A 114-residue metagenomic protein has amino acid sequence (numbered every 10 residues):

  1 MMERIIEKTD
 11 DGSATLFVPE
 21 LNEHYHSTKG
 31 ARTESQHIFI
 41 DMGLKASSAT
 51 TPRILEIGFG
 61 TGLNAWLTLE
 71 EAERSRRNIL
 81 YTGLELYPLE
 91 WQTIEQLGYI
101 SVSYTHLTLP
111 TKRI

Functional and structural regions predicted by a protein language model:
M1-P52, L69-S103: Rossmann-like AdoMet
T51-G60: Conserved class I S-adenosyl-L-methionine
E56, E85, T108: Acidic active-site catalytic centers that drive phospho-/nucleotidyl reactions and related ester hydrolyses
F59, P88, T111: Short, glycine/acidic-enriched loop or turn micro-motifs at the edges of active sites
G62-W66: Glycine-rich SAM-binding Motif I of class I
T105-T111: Conserved small/polar residues in nucleotide/adenosyl-binding loops
